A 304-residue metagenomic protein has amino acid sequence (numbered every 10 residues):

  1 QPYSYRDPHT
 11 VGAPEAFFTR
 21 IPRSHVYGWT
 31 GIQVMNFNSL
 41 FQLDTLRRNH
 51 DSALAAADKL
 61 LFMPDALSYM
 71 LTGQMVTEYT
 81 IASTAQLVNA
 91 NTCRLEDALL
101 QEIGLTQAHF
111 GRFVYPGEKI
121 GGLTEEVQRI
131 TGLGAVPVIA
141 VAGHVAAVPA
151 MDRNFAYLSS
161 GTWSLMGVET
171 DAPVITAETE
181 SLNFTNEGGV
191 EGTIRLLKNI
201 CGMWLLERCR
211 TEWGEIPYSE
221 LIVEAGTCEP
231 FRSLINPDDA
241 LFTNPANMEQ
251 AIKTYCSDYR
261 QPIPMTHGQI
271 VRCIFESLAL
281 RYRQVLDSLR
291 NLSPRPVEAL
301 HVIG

Functional and structural regions predicted by a protein language model:
P2-H9, S83-L87: A charged helix-plus-loop insertion that forms the helical arch/lid used to bind and gate nucleic-acid substrates
D7, G121-E126: Short, glycine/charge-rich flexible loops or terminal/linker lids adjacent to PRPP-binding catalytic cores
V11, F18-G31, M35-N36, F41-M75 (+3 more regions): Active-site core segments that coordinate phosphate-bearing ligands/cofactors across diverse enzyme families
T77-S83: Helix-loop-beta segment of a Rossmann-like dinucleotide-binding subdomain
N91, P116-L123: Short beta-strand to alpha-helix junction loop
D97-P116: A conserved helix-loop-beta module that forms one wall/lid of the active-site cleft in ATP-utilizing catalytic domains
G111-K119, I222-G226: Short linear loop/turn motifs
I303: Glycine-rich Rossmann NAD(P)(H)-binding loop
